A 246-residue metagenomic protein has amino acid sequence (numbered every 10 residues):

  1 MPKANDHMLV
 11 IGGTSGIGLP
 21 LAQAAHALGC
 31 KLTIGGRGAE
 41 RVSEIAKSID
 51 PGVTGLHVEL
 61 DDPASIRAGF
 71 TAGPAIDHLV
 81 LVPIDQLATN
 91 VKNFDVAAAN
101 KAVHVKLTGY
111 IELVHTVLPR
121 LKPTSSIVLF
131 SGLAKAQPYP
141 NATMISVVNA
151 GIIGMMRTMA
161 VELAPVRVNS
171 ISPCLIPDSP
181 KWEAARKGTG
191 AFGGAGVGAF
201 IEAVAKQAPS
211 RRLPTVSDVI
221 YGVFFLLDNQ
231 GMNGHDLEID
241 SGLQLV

Functional and structural regions predicted by a protein language model:
T14, A22: N-terminal Rossmann NAD(P)H-binding glycine-rich loop of SDR-like oxidoreductase domains
L28-E44: Conserved glycine-rich Rossmann-like NAD(P)H-binding loop of the short-chain dehydrogenase/reductase
S48-A64: Rossmann-fold cofactor-recognition segment
V80, G109-V117, L121, M155-M156 (+1 more regions): Hydrophobic positions on the long internal alpha-helix of Rossmann-like NAD(P)-dependent oxidoreductase domains
V80-T89, S241-G242: Conserved NAD(P)H cofactor-binding loop of Rossmann-fold oxidoreductase domains
K92-N93, A99-V103, L107, I111-V114 (+2 more regions): Catalytic loop of short-chain dehydrogenase/reductase
I176-Q207: A glycine/serine/threonine-rich, flexible loop-to-helix segment that serves as the NAD(P) cofactor-binding "lid"
R212-I239, Q244: C-terminal substrate-recognition "lid" of short-chain dehydrogenase/reductases
